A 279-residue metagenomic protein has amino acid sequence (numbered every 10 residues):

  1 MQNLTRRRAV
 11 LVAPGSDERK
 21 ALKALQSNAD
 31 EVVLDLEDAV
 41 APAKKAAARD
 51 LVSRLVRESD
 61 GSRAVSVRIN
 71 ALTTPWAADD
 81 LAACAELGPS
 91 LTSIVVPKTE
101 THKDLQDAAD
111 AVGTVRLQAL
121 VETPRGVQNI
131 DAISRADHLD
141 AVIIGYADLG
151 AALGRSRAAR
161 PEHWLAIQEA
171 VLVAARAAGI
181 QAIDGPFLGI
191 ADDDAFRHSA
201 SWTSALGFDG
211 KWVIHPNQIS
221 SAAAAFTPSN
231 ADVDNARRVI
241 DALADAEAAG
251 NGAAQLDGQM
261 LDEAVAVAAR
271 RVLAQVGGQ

Functional and structural regions predicted by a protein language model:
M1-Q279: Expand to "…catalyze enediolate/carbanion chemistry for C-C bond making/breaking, isomerization, decarboxylation
